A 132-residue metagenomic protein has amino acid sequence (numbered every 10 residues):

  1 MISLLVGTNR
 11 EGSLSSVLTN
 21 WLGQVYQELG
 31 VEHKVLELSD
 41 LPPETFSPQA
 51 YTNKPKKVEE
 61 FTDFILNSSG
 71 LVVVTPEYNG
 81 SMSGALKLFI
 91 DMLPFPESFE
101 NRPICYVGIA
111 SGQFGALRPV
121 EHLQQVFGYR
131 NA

Functional and structural regions predicted by a protein language model:
M1-F95: N-terminal beta1-alpha1-beta2 submodule of the flavodoxin-like/Rossmannoid cofactor-binding fold
P96-E100: Short, conserved loop/helix-junction motifs that constitute active-site signature segments in enzyme catalytic cores
R102-A132: Short, glycine-/small-residue-rich phosphate/pyrophosphate-handling segment
